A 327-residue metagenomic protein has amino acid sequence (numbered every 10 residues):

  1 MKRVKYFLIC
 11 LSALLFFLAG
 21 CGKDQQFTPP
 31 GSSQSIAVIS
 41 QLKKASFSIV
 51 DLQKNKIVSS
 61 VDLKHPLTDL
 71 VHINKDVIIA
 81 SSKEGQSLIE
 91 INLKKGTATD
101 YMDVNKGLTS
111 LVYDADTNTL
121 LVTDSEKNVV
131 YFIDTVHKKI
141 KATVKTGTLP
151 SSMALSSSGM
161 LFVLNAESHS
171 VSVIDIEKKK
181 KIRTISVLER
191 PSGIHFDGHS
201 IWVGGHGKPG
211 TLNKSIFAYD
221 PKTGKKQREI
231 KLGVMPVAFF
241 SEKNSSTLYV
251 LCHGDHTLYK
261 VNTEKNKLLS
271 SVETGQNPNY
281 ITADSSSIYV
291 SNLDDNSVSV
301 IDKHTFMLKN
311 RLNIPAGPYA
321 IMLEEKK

Functional and structural regions predicted by a protein language model:
M1-L8: Bacterial N-terminal signal peptides that target proteins for export
L8-L11, L15-K327: Predominantly soluble domains enriched in secretory-pathway, periplasmic, or organellar proteins
